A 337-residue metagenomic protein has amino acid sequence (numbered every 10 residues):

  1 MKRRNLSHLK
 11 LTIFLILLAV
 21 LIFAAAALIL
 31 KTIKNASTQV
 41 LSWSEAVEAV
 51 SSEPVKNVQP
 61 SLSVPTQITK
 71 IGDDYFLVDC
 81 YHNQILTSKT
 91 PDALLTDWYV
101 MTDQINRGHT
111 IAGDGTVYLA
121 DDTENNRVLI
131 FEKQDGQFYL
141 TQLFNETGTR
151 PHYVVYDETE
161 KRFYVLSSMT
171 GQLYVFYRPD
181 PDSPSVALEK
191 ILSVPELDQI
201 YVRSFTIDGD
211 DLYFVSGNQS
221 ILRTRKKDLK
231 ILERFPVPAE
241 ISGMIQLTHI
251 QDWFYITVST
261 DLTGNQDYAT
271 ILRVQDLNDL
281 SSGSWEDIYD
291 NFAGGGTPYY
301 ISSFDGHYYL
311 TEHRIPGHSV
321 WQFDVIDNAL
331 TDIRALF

Functional and structural regions predicted by a protein language model:
N35-S63: A short helix->beta-strand "capping" segment at the edge of beta-propeller domains
E53-N83, R107: Beta-strand-rich domains and repeat architectures in extracellular enzymes and scaffolds, especially beta-propellers
K56-S61, Y99-Q104, L143-G148, I191-D198 (+2 more regions): Surface loop/turn motifs at the tips and blade-to-blade linkers of beta-strand repeat domains
S63-Q67, N106-A112, T149-D157, D198-I207 (+2 more regions): Repeated scaffold domains used in trafficking and secretory/extracellular systems, primarily beta-propellers
G72-D73, G115-T116, T159-K161, G209-D211 (+2 more regions): Short coil/turn segments that connect the beta-strands within blades of beta-propeller domains
L77-Y81, L119-E124, Y164-M169, Y213-Q219 (+2 more regions): Conserved beta-strand positions in repeat-built beta-propeller and related beta-rich domains
Q84-T87, N125-F131, T170-Y177, N218-R225 (+2 more regions): Structural motif
G296-F337: Blade-level signature of beta-propeller repeat domains, shared across WD40, Kelch, NHL, RCC1 and BNR/Asp-box propellers
